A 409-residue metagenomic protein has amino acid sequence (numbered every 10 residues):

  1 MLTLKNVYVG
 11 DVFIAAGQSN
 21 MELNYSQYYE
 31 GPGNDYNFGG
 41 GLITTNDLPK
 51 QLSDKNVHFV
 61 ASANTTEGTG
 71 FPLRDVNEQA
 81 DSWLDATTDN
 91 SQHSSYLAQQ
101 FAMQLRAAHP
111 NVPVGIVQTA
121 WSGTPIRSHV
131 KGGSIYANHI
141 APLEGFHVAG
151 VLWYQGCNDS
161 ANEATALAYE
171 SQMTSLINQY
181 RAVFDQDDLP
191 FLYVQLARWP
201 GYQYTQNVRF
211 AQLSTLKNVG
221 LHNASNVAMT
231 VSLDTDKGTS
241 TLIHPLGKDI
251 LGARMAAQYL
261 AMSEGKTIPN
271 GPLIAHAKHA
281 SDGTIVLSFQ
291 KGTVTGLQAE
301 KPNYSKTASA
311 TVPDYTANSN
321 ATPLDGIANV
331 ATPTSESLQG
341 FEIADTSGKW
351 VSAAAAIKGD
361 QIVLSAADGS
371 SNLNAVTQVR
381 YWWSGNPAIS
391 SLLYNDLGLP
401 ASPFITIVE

Functional and structural regions predicted by a protein language model:
M1-E409: Cell-envelope and extracellular/periplasmic
